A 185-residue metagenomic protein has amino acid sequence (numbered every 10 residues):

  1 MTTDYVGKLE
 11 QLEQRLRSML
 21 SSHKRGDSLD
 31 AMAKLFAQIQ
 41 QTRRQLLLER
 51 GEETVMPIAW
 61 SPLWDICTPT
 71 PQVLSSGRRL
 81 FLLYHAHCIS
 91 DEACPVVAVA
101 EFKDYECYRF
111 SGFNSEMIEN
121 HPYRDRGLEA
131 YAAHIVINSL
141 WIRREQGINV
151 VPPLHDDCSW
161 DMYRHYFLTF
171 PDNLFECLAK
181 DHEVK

Functional and structural regions predicted by a protein language model:
T2-K185: Surface-exposed, interaction-prone regions used to assemble/regulate multi-protein complexes
